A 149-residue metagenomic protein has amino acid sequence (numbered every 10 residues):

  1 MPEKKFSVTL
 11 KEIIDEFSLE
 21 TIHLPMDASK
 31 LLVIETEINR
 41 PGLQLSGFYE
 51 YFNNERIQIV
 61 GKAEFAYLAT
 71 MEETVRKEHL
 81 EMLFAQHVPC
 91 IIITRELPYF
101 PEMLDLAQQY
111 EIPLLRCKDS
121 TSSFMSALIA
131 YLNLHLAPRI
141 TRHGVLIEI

Functional and structural regions predicted by a protein language model:
P2-F84: Gly/Thr-rich phosphate-binding loop signature of adenosyl cofactor/nucleotide-binding cores
F48-I59, A63-R139: Feature captures the catalytic cores and cofactor-binding loops of soluble hydro-lyases/lyases that act on carboxylate
P138-I140, V145-I149: Phosphate-binding P-loop
